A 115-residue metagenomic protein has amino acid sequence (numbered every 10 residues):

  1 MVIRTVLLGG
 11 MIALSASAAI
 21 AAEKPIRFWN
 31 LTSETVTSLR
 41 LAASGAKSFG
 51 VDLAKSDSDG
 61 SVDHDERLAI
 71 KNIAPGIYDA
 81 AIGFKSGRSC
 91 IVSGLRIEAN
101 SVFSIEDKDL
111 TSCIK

Functional and structural regions predicted by a protein language model:
M1-L7: Bacterial N-terminal signal peptides that target proteins for export
L7-I12, A16: Hydrophobic helical h-region of N-terminal Sec-dependent signal peptides in bacterial secretory/periplasmic proteins
S17-A22: Sec/Tat signal peptide C-region and signal peptidase I cleavage site
F28-E34: Asparagine-centered strand-capping/turn motif at beta-strand->loop junctions
S48-A74: Intrinsically disordered, low-complexity Pro/Gly/Ser/Thr-rich segments with frequent PxxP/GP/PP motifs and embedded
G83-C113: Structured interaction patches on ligand/partner-binding surfaces of diverse proteins
